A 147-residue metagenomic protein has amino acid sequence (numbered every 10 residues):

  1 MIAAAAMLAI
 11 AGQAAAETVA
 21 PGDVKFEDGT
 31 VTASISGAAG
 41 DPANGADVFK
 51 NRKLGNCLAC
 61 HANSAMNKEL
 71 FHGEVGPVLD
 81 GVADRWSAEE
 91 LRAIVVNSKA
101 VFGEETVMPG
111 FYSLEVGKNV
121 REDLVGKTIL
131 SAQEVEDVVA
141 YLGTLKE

Functional and structural regions predicted by a protein language model:
I2-A9: Bacterial N-terminal signal peptides
A11-Q13: N-terminal signal peptide c-region/cleavage motif recognized by signal peptidases
T18-R52: Electrostatic cytochrome c docking/interface patches
T32-I35, V78-G81, L124-T128: Second-shell loop/turn segments in exported
A39, A62-N97, V107-R121: Gly/Gly-Pro-rich "capping" loops immediately C-terminal to redox-active cysteine motifs in periplasmic/lumenal
A43-L58, K68-G73, T128-Q133: Sequence context surrounding c-type heme c attachment/ligation sites in exported
G45, K53-S64, L91, V138 (+1 more regions): The canonical Cys-X-X-Cys-His
A93, Y112-E147: C-terminal capping alpha-helices of c-type cytochrome domains
